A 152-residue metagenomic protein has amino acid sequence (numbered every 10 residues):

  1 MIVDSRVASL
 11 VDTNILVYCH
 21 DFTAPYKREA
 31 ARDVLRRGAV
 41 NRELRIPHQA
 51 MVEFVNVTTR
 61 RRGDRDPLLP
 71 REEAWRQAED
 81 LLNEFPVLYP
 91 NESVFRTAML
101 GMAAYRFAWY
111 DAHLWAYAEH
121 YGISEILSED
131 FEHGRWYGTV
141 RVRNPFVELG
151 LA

Functional and structural regions predicted by a protein language model:
M1-D4, W115-A152: Acidic, PIN/NYN-like endoribonuclease modules and their adjacent C-terminal/linker elements
M1-I46, G63-E73, L149-A152: Short, well-structured N-terminal submotif of metal-dependent ribonuclease cores
V3-D4, E84-I126: Active-site neighborhoods of divalent-metal-dependent phosphate/nucleic-acid chemistry enzymes
N14, V55-N56: Amphipathic alpha-helical repeat scaffolds of TPR domains
R45-H48, L127-S128: Short beta-strand segments at enzyme active-site cores
P47-M51, E73, V94, L114: Short, conserved alpha-helical segments within structured domains
T58-F85: Helix-adjacent hinge/juxtasegments
Q77-D80, E84-R96, Y110, H133-A152: Short acidic, glycine/proline-enriched helix-loop-strand junctions
